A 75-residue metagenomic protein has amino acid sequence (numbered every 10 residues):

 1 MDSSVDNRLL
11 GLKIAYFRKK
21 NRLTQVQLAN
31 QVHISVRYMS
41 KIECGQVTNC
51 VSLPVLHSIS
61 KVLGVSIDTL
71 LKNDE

Functional and structural regions predicted by a protein language model:
M1-K20: A short, Lys/Arg-rich alpha-helix, primarily the initiator
I14, L28-A29, M39-I42, L70: Conserved hydrophobic/aromatic packing and binding residues within compact polymer-binding modules
A15, V26, H57: Residues within the helices of the helix-turn-helix
K19, N30, K61: Alpha-helical residues within the helix-turn-helix
T24, S35-R37, S52, S66: Short coil turns linking two alpha-helices in DNA-binding domains
H33-N49: Recognition helix of helix-turn-helix/homeodomain-like DNA-binding domains that insert into the DNA major groove
Q46-K61: Short, basic-rich loop-to-helix N-cap that marks the start of a DNA-contacting helix
G64-E75: Short C-terminal boundary/hinge segments that cap the last helix of small helical domains
